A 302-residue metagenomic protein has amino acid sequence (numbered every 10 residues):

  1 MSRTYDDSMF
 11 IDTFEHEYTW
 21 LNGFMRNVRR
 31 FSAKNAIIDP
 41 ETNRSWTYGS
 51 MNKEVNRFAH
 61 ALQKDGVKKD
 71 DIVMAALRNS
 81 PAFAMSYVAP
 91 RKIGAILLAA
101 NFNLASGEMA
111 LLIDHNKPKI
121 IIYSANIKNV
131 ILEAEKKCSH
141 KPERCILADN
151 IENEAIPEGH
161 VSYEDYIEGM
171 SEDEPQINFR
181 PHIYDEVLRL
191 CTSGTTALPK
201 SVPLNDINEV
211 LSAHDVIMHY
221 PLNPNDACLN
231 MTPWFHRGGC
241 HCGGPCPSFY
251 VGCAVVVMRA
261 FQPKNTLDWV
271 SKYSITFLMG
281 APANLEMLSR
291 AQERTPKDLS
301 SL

Functional and structural regions predicted by a protein language model:
Y5, G23-T47, A155-E158: AMP-dependent adenylate-forming
A33, L147, E152, H160 (+4 more regions): Conserved pre-ATP/AMP-binding loop-to-beta segment of ANL
A33-S80, A84-V88, A105-A110, D114 (+1 more regions): Conserved AMP-binding/adenylate-forming core of the ANL superfamily
S45-G49, N178-R180, V187-L211: Conserved AMP-binding A3 loop
N52-R57, E168, E174, V187 (+4 more regions): Conserved structural elements of the adenylate-forming
K64-D65, K92-D165: Structural core segment of the AMP-binding/adenylate-forming
L104-A134, E168, V210-L229, Q262-T276: Conserved ATP-dependent adenylate/AMP-binding module captured primarily in the ANL superfamily
V210-A227, F235-F277, A283-T295: Conserved AMP-binding/adenylation subdomain of ANL enzymes
